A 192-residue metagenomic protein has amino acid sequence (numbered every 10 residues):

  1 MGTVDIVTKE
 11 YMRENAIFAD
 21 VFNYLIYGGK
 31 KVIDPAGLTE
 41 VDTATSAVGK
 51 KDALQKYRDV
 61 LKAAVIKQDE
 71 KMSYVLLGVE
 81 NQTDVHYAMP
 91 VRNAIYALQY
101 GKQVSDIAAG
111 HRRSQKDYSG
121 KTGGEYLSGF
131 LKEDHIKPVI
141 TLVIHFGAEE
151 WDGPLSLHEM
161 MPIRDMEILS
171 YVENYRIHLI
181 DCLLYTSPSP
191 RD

Functional and structural regions predicted by a protein language model:
M1-S187, R191: Conserved single-residue anchors adjacent to enzymatic active/cofactor-binding motifs
